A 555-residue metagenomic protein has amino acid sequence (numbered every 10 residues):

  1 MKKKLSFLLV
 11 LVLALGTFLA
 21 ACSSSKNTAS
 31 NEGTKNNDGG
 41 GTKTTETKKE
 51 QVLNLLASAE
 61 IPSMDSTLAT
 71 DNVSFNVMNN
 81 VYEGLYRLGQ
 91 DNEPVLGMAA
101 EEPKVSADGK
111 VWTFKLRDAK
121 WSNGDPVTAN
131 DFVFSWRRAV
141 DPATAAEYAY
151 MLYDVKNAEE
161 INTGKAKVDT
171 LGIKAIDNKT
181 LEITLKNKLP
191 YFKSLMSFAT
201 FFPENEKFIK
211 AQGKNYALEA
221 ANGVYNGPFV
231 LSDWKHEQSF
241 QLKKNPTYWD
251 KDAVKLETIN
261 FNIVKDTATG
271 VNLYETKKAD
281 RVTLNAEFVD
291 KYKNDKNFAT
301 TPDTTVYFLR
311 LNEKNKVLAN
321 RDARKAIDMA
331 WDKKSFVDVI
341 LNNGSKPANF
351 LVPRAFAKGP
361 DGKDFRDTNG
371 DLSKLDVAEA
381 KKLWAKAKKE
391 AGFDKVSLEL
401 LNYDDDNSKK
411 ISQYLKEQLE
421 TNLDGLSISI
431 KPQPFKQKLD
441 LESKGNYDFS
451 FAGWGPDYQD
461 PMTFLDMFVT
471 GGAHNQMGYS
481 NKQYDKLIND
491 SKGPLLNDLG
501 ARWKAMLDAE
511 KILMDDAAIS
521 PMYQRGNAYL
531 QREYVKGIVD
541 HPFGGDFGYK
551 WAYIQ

Functional and structural regions predicted by a protein language model:
S6, A330-P360, D406-K416, S443-Q555: Detector for C-terminal structural segments
L56-A107, V224: N-terminal lobe/hinge region of extracytoplasmic solute-binding protein
E101-Y148, E182, V317-A319: Aromatic- and charge-enriched surface segment that lines or borders ligand/interaction sites
V133, E147-K207: Surface-exposed binding/hinge segments that line and control ligand-binding clefts or catalytic entry sites
K179, L185-V254, T258, A268: Gly/Pro-rich hinge or "lid" segments in bacterial periplasmic/extracellular proteins
P246-D290: Ligand-site clamp/hinge motif
P347-K386, N407-K409: Structural transition elements
A385-P456, N527: Ligand/substrate-recognition segments at binding pockets and active sites
